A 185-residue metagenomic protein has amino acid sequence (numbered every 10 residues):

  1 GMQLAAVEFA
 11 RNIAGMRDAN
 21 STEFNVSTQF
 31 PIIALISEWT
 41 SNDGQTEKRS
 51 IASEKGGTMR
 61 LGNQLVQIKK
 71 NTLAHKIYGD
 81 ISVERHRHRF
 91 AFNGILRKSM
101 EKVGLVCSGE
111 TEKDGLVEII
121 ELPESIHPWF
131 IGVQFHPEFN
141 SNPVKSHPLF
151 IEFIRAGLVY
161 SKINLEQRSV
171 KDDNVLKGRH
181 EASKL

Functional and structural regions predicted by a protein language model:
G1-A10: Catalytic nucleophile loop
R11-L185: Amide-donor transfer/coupling interface in amidating biosynthetic enzymes
